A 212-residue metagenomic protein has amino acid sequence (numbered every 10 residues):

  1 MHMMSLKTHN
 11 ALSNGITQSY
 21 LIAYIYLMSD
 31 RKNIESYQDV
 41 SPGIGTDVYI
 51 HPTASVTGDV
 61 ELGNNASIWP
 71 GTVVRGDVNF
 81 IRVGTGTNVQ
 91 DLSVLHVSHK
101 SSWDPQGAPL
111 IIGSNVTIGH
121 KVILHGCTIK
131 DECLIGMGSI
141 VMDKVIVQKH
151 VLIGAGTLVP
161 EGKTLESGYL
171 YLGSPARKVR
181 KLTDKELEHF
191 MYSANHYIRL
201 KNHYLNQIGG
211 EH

Functional and structural regions predicted by a protein language model:
M1-D47, K163-Y169, S174-H212: Terminal amphipathic alpha-helical/low-complexity segments used for targeting or macromolecular assembly
Y37-E166, L170-Y171, A176-K178: Structural signal for interior beta-strand "rungs" in well-ordered beta-sheet cores of soluble enzyme domains
